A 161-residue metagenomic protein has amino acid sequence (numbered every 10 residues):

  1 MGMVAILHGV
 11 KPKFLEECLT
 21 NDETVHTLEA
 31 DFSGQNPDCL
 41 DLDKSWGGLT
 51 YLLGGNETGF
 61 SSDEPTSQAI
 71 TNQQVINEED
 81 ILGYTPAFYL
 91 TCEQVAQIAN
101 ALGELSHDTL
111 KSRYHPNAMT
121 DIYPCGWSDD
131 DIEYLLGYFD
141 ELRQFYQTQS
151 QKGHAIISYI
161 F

Functional and structural regions predicted by a protein language model:
M1-G137, E141-Q144: Acidic (Asp/Glu-rich) sequence patches and key acidic residues that form negatively charged surfaces used
Y134-F161: C-terminal or internal capping secondary-structure element at the end of a domain, subdomain, or sheet
